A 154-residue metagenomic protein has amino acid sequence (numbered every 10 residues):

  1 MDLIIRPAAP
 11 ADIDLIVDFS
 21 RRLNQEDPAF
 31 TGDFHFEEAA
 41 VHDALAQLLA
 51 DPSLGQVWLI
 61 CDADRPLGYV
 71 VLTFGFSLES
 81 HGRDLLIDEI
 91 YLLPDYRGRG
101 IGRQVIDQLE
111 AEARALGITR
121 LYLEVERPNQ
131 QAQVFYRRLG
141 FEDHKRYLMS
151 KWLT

Functional and structural regions predicted by a protein language model:
M1-D14: Conserved N-terminal entry element of GNAT/NAT acetyltransferase domains
D18-A46: Conserved GNAT-fold acetyl-CoA-binding loop/helix
A46-L59, L86: A short helix-loop-beta-strand connector motif used in the catalytic cores of GNAT acetyltransferases and, in some
G55-G68, L93: Conserved beta-hairpin
L72-E79: A conserved beta-strand-loop-helix scaffold within acyl/acetyltransferase catalytic domains
F74, Y122-E126, Q130-R137, E142-T154: Conserved catalytic-core motifs of GNAT/GCN5-like acyltransferases
L92, G98-A111, R138: Conserved acetyl-CoA-binding loop-helix of GNAT-fold acetyltransferases
I106, R114-E124: Conserved GNAT acetyl-CoA-binding A-motif
